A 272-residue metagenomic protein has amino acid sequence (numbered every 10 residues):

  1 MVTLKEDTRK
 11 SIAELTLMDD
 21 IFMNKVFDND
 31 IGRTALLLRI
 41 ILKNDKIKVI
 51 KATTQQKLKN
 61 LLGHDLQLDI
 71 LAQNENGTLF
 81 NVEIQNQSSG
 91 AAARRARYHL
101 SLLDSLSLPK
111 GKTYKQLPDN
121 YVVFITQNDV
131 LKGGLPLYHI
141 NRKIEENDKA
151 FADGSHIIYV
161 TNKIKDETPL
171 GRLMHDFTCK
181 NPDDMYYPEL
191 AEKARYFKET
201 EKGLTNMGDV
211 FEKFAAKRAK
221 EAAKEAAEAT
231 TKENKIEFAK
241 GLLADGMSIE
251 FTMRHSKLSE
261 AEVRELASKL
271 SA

Functional and structural regions predicted by a protein language model:
M1-D153, D166, E221: Accessory alpha/beta interaction modules
V2-L15, Q73-E75, F80-Q85, G171-A272: Short, charged alpha-helical interaction segments and adjacent helix-coil junctions
L17-V26, V160, D176, G208: Short hinge/gating elements
I144-D153, I158-K163, L173, F177-K180: Low-complexity, glycine/alanine/valine/leucine- and proline-rich hydrophobic stretches
